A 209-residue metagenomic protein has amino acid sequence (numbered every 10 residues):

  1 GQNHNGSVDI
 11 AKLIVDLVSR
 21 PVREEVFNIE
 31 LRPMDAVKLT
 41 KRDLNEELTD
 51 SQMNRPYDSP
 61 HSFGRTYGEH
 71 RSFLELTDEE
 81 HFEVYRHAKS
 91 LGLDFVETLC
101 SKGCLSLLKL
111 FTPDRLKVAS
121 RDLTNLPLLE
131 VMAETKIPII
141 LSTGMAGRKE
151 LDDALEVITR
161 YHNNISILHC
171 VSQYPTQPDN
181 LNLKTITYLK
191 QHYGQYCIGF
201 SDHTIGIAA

Functional and structural regions predicted by a protein language model:
G1-A209: Catalytic cores and adjacent flexible loops of soluble metabolic enzymes that perform enolate/carbanion chemistry on
